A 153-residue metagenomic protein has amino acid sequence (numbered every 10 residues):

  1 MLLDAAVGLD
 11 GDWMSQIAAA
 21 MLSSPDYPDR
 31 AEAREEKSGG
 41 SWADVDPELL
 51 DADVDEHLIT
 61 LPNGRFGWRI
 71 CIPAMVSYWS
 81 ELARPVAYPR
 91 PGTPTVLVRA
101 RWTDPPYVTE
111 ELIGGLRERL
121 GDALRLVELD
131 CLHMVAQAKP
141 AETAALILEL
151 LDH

Functional and structural regions predicted by a protein language model:
M1-A31: Flexible "cap/lid" loop of the alpha/beta hydrolase fold
D10, P105, A136: Conserved protein kinase catalytic core
G11-Q16, T109-E110, P140: Short aromatic-enriched loop/helix-cap "lid" or pocket-rim segments at secondary-structure transitions that line
I17-A19, L112-L116, A145: Glycine-rich, phosphate-binding/catalytic loops in enzymes
P25, L132-V135: Glycosyltransferase donor-binding loop in the core domain
P28, E32-P106: Alpha/beta-hydrolase
G92-L132: Conserved loop-alpha-helix segment in the C-terminal half of the alpha/beta-hydrolase fold that carries the catalytic
A136-E149: Post-His helix in hydrolase/transferase enzymes
